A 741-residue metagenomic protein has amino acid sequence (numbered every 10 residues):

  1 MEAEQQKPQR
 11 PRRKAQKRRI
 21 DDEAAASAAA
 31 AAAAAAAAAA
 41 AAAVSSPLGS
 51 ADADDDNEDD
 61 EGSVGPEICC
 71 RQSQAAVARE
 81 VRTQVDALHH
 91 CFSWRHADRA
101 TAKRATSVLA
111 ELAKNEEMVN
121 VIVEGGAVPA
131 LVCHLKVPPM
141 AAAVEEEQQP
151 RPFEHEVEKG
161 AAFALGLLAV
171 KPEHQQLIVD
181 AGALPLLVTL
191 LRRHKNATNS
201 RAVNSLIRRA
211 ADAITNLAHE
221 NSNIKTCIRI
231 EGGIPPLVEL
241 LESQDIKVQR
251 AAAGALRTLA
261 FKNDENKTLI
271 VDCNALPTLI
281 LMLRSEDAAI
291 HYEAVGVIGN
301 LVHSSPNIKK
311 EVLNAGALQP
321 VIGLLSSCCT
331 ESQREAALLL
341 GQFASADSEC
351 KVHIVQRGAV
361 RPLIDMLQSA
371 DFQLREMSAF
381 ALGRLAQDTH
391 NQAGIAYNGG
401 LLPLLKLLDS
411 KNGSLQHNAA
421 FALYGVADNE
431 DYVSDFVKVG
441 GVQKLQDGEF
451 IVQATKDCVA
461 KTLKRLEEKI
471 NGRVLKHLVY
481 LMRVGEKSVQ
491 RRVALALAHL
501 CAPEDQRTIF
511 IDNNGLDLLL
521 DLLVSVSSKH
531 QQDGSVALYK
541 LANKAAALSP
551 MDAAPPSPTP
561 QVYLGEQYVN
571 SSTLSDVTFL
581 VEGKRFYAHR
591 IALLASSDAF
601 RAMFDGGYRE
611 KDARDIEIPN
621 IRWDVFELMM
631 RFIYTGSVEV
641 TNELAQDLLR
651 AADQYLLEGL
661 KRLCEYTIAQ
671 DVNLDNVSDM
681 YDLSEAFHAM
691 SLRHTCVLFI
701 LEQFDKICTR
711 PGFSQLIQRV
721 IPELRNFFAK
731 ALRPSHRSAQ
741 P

Functional and structural regions predicted by a protein language model:
P11, A43-R71, D86-H90, K103-M118 (+21 more regions): Alpha-helical solenoid repeat architecture
S27-A42: Long, low-complexity Q/N-rich tracts
C69-R82, C91-A102, E111-P129, A141-P150 (+13 more regions): Elongated alpha-helical scaffolds that mediate protein-protein interactions in large eukaryotic proteins, primarily
L88, F92-A97, L135-P139, P150-F153 (+14 more regions): Alpha-solenoid helical repeat architecture
A100-R104, A142, F153-E158, T198 (+17 more regions): Positions within the helices of HEAT/ARM-like alpha-solenoid repeats
V536-I591, R631-A645, F727-A729, A739-P741: N-terminal BTB/POZ boundary and linker segment
L580-Y587, A592-L674: Canonical BTB/POZ domain core
D671-P741: BTB/POZ-protein C-terminal extensions
